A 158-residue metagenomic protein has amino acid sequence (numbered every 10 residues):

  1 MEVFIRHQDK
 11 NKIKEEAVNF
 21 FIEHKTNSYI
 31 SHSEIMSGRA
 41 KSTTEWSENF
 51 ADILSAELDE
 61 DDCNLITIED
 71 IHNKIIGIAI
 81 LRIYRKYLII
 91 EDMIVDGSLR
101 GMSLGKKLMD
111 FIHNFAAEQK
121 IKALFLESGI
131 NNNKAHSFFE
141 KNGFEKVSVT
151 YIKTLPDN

Functional and structural regions predicted by a protein language model:
M1-N19, E23, I30-M36, N158: Conserved N-terminal entry element of GNAT/NAT acetyltransferase domains
K25-I53: Conserved GNAT-fold acetyl-CoA-binding loop/helix
E48-T67, I89: A short helix-loop-beta-strand connector motif used in the catalytic cores of GNAT acetyltransferases and, in some
L65-T67, K74-R82, I89: Conserved beta-strand in the GNAT
E69, M93-R100: A short, internal acetyl-CoA/4′-phosphopantetheine-binding micro-motif in the GNAT/acyltransferase core
R100, F125-A135, I152-P156: Conserved beta-strand-loop-alpha-helix junction that forms the acyl-donor binding cleft
K106, D110, E118, I130-S148: Conserved active-site alpha-helix within GNAT-family acetyltransferase domains
A116-E127: Conserved GNAT acetyl-CoA-binding A-motif
